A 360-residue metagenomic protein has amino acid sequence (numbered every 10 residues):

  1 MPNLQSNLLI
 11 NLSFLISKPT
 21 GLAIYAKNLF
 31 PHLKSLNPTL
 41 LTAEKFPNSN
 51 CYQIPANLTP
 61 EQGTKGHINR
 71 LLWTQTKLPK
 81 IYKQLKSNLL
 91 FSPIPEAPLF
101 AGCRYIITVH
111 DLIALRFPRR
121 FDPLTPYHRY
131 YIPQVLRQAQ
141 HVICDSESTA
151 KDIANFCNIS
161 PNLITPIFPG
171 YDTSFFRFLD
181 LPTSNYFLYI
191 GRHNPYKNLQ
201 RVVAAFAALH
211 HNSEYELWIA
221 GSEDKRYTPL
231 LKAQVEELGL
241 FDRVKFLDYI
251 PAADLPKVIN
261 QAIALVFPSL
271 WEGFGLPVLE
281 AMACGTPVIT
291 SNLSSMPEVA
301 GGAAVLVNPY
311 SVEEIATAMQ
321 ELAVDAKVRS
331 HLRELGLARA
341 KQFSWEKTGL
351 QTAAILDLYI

Functional and structural regions predicted by a protein language model:
M1-I360: Carbohydrate transferase catalytic cores enriched for Leloir-type hexosyltransferases
